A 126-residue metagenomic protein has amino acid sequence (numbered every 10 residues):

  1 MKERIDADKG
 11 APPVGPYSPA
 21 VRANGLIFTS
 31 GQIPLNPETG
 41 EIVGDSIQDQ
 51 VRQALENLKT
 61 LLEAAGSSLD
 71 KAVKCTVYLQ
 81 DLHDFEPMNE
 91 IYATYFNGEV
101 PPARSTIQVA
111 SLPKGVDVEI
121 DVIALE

Functional and structural regions predicted by a protein language model:
K2-E126: Short, polar/acidic, helix-capping and beta-turn segments at strand->helix junctions that line the mouths
